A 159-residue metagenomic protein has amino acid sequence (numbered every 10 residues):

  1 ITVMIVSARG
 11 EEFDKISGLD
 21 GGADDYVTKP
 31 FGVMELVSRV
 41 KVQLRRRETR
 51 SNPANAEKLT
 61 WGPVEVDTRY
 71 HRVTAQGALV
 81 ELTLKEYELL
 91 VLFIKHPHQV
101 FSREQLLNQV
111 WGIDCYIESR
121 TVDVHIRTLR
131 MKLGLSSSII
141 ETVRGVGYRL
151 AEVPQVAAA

Functional and structural regions predicted by a protein language model:
I1-T2, Y116: His-Asp phosphorelay/catalytic-motif detector in bacterial-type signaling
T2-T60, A159: Basic, amphipathic DNA-recognition helix from helix-turn-helix-like DNA-binding domains
R9, E65, V146: A generic "binding-loop/recognition-motif" signal
E12-K15, K58, P63, V100 (+1 more regions): Residue-level preference for alpha-helix termini and adjacent loops
A23, R72, G77-V146: Positively charged, aromatic-enriched patches within helix-turn-helix-type DNA-binding elements, predominantly
V33-L36, V40, R69-Y70, V122 (+1 more regions): Heptad-repeat coiled-coil signal-transmission/dimerization helices
V42-V100, E104, V153, A158: Short, Lys/Arg-enriched segments at the junction into DNA-binding effector domains of transcriptional regulators
R149-A151: Conserved active-site beta-strand element of glycosyltransferases/polysaccharide synthases
